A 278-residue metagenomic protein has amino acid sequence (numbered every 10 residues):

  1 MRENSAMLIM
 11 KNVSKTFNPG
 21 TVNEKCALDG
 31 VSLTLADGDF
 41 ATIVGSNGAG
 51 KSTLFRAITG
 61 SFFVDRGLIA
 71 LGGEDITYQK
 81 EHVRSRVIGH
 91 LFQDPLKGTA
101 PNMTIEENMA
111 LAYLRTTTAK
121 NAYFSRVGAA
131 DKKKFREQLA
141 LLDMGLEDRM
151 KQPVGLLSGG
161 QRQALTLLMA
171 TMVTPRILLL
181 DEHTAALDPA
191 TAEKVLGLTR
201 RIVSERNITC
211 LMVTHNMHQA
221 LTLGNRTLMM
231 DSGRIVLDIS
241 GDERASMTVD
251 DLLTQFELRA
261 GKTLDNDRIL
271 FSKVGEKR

Functional and structural regions predicted by a protein language model:
N4-M7, T16-G30, K80: A short, flexible loop at the N-terminus of ABC-type nucleotide-binding domains that lies
T21, D75-G89, K97, P101 (+2 more regions): ABC ATPase NBD coupling module
V44-S46: The feature captures the beta-strand-to-loop junction immediately N-terminal to the Walker
T59: Helix-to-loop junction immediately C-terminal to a conserved catalytic motif
G67-D75, L237-I239: Conserved ABC transporter NBD signature motif
A170-T171: ABC ATPase C-loop
T214-H215: H-loop/switch region of ABC-family ATPase nucleotide-binding domains
A245-R278: ABC ATPase nucleotide-binding domains
